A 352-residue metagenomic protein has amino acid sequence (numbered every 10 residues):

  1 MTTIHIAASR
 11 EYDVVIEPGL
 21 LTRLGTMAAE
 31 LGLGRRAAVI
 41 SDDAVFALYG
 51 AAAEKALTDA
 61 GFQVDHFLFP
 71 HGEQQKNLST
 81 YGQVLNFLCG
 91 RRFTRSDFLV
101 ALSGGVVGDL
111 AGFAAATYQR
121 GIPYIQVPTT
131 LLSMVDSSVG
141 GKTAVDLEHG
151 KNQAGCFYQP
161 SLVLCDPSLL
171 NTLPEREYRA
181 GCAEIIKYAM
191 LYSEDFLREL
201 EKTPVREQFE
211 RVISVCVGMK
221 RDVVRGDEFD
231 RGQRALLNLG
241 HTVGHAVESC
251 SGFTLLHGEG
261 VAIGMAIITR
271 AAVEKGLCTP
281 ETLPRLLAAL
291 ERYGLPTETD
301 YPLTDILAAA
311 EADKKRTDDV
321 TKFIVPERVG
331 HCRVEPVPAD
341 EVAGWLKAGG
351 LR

Functional and structural regions predicted by a protein language model:
M1-D97: ATP/NTP phosphate-donor binding region
V15, F113-K202: A glycine/threonine-rich phosphate-anchoring loop and its flanking beta-alpha core in nucleotide/phosphate-binding
L31-G32, R92-T94, T117-Y118, D146-L147 (+4 more regions): Solvent-exposed alpha-helices and their adjacent loops that cap or buttress functional pockets in soluble metabolic
G90, Q159-V163, S168-E175, A183-D195 (+8 more regions): Generic secondary-structure signature for well-ordered alpha-helical cores
V106-F113, M134-V135, A246: Short glycine/serine/threonine-rich phosphate/pyrophosphate-binding segments that cradle anionic phosphate groups
A183-I185, L277-R352: C-terminal charged capping/lid subdomain of soluble metabolic enzymes
R198-D305: Active-site segments that bind and position negatively charged phosphate/pyrophosphate groups
